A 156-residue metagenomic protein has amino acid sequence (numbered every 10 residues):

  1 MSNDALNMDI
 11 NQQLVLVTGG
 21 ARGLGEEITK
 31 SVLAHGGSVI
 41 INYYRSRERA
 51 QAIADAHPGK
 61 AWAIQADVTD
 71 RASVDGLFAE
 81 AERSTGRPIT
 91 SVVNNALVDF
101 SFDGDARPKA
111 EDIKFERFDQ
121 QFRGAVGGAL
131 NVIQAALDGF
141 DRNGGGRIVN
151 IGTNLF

Functional and structural regions predicted by a protein language model:
Q13, R87-I89, F140-T153: Active-site loop of short-chain dehydrogenase/reductase
L14, A21-R22: Conserved glycine-rich cofactor-binding loop
T18, I89-G104, A125, N150: Rossmann-fold scaffold of SDR-type NAD(P)-dependent oxidoreductases
H35-A50: Conserved glycine-rich Rossmann-like NAD(P)H-binding loop of the short-chain dehydrogenase/reductase
R47, Q65-L77, F115: The beta1-alpha1 cofactor-binding region of Rossmann-like NAD(H)/NADP(H)-dependent oxidoreductases
D75, L97-D119: Conserved mid-core segment of classical short-chain dehydrogenase/reductases
T90, E111-L130, V149: Catalytic Tyr-X3-Lys loop
L97, Q120-N143, F156: Amphipathic alpha-helical dimer-interface segment in Rossmann-like NAD(P)H-dependent oxidoreductases
